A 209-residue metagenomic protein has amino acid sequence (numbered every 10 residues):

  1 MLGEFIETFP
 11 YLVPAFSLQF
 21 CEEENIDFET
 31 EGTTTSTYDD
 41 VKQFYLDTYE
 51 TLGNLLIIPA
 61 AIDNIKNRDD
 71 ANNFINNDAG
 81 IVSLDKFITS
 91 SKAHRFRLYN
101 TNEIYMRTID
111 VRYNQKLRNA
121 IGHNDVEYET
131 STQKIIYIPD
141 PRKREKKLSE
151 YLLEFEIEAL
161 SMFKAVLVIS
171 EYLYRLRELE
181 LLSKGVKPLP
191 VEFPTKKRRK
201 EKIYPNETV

Functional and structural regions predicted by a protein language model:
M1-I109, L148-V209: Amphipathic alpha-helical interface segments
V41, N124-E127, P141: A composition-driven signal for long, intrinsically disordered, charge-rich low-complexity tracts
M106-I135: Histidine-centered, metal-coordinating catalytic motifs and their short helical/loop contexts
T130-K146, P194: C-terminal/domain-terminus segments
